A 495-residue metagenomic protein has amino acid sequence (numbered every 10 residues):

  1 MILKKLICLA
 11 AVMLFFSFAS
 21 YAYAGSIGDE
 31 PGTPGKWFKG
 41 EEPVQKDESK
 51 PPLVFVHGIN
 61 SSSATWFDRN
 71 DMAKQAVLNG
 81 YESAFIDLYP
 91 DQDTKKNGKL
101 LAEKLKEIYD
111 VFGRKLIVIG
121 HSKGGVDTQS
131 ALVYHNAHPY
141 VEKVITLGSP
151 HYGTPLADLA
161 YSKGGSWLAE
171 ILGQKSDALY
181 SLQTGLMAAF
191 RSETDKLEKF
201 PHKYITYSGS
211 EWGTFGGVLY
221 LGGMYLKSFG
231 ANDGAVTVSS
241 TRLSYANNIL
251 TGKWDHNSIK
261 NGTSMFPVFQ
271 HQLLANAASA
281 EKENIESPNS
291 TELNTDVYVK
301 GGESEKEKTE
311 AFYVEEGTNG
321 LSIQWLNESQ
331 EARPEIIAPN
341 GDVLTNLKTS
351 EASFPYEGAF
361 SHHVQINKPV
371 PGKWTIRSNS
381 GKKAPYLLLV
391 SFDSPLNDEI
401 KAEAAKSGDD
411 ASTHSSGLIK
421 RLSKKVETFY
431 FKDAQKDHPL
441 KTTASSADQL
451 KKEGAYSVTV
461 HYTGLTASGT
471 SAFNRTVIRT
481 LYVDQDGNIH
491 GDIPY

Functional and structural regions predicted by a protein language model:
I2-L9, M13-S62, N79, E292 (+8 more regions): Flexible, membrane-associating and regulatory peripheral segments of lipid-active enzymes
G25, L53-H57, S83, K95-D195 (+1 more regions): Serine-dependent carboxylesterase/thioesterase catalytic core of lipase-like alpha/beta-hydrolase/SGNH enzymes
I27-G32, K39-R114: Active-site catalytic motif of lipid deacylating hydrolases and related acyltransferases
N60-S61, P90-D91, P150-Y152, E211-G213 (+1 more regions): Short, solvent-exposed loop/turn segments at secondary-structure junctions
T65-A84, K106-R114, I119, N247-T251 (+3 more regions): Elongated, non-catalytic scaffold/linker segments and compositionally distinctive motifs
D68, P155-A160, G216-L221: Short aromatic-enriched loop/helix-cap "lid" or pocket-rim segments at secondary-structure transitions that line
E198-R333, R377, K382, E403: C-terminal catalytic-base region of ester-bond hydrolases, centering on the histidine of the charge-relay
F360-I366, P371-W374: Ligand-binding face of N-terminal immunoglobulin V-set domains in extracellular IgSF glycoproteins
